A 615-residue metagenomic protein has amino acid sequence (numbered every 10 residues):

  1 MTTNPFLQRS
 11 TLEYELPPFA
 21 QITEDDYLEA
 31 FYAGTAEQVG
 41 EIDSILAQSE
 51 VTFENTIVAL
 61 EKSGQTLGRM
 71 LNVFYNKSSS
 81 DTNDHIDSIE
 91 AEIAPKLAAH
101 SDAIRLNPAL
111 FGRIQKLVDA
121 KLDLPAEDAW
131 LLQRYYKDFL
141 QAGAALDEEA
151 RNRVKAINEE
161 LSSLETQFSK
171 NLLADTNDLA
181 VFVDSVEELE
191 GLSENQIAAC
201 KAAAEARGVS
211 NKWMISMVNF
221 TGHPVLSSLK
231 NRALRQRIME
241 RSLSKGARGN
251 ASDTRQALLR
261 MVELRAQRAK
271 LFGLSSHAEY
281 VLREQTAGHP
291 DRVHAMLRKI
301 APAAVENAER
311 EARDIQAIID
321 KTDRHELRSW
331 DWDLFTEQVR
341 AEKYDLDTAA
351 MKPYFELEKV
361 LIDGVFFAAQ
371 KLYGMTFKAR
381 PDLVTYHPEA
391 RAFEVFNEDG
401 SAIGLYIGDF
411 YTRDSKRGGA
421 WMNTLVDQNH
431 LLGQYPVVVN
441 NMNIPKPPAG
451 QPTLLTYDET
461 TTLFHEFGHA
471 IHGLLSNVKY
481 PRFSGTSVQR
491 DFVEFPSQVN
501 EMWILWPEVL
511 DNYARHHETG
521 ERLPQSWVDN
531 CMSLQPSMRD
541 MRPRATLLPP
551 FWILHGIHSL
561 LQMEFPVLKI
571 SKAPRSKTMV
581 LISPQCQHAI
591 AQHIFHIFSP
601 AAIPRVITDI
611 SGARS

Functional and structural regions predicted by a protein language model:
M1-Q196: N-terminal helix-rich structural modules
T11-D26, F74-I93, Q115-A156, S216-Q256 (+4 more regions): Short His/Asp/Glu-rich catalytic/ion-coordination signatures at enzyme active sites or charged loops
Q21-Q38, L271-A278, Y354-K378, A470 (+1 more regions): Hydrophobic/aromatic-rich, well-ordered segments within soluble, folded domains that form packed cores
E127, L131-L132, E160-S163, K170 (+9 more regions): Active-site-proximal, well-structured secondary-structure segments within enzyme catalytic domains
A266, G273, A369, L454-L474 (+1 more regions): Active-site recognition of the HExxH zinc-binding catalytic motif
F355-L357, I444-F464, P604: Short pre-active-site segment immediately N-terminal to the catalytic Zn-binding motif
F464, D540-H558, M579-S615: C-terminal substrate/ligand-recognition segments
E466, A470-W503: Zinc-dependent metallopeptidase catalytic helix centered on the HExxH motif and its immediate flanking segment
